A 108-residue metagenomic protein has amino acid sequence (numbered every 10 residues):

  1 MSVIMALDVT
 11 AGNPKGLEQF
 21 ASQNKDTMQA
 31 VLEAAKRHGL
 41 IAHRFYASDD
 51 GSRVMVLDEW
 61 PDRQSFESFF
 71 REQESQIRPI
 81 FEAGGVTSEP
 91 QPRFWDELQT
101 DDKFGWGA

Functional and structural regions predicted by a protein language model:
M1-S75, A83-A108: Short S/T/G/P-rich N-terminal loop/turn motif that feeds into the first structured element of a domain
